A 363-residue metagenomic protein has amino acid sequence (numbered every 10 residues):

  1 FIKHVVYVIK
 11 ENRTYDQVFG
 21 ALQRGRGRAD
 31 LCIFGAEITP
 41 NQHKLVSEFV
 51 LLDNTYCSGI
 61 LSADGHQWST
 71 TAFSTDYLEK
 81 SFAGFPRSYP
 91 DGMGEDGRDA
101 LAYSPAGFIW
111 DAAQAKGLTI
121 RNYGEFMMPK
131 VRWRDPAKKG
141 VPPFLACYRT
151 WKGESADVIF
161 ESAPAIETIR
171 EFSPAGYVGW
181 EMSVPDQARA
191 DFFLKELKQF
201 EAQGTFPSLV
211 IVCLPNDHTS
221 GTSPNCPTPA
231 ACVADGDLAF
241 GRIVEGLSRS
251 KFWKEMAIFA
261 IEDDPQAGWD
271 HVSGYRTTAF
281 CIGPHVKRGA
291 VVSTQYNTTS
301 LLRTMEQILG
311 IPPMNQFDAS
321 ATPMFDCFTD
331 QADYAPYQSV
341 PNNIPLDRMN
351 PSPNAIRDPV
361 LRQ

Functional and structural regions predicted by a protein language model:
F1-Q363: N-terminal pro-sequences and low-complexity stem/linker regions of secreted or lumenal proteins
